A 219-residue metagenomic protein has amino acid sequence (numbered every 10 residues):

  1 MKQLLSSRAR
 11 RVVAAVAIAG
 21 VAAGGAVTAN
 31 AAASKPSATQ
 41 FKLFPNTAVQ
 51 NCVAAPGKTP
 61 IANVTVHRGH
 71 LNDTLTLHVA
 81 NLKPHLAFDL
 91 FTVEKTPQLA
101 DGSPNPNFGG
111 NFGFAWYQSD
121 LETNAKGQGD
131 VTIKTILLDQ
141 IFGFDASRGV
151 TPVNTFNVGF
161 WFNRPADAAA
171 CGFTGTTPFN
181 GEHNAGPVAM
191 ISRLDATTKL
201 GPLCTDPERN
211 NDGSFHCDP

Functional and structural regions predicted by a protein language model:
M1-K2, A15, T135, I191: Generic N-terminal initiation segments characterized by hydrophobic and/or small/turn-forming residues
K2-A31: Secretory targeting and sorting signals
A32-P219: N-terminal leader/targeting pre-sequences
